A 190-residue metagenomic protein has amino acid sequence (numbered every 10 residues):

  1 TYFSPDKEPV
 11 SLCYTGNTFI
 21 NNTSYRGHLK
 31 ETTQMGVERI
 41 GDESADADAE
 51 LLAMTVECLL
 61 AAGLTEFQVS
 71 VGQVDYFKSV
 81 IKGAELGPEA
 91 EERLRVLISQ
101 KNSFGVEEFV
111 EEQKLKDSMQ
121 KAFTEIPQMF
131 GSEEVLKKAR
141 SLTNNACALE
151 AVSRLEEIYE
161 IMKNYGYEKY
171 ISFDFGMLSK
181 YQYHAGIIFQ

Functional and structural regions predicted by a protein language model:
T1-T65, F109-Q190: Positively charged, Gly/Ser-enriched RNA/tRNA-binding surfaces
L29-M35, V71-S79: Short, conserved phosphate-binding/catalytic loop or strand-edge motifs used in phosphoryl-/nucleotidyl-transfer
E43-A47, F67-S70, S99-N102: Short C-terminal domain-edge/linker segments immediately following a structured domain
M54-A61, D75-A84: Hydrophobic mid-domain F-helix/FG-region of cytochrome P450s
E66-F77, L94, S172-L178: Short, surface-exposed recognition loops or helix-turn segments adjacent to catalytic cores
K78-P88, Q182-F189: Short glycine/threonine-rich loop-to-helix capping motif typified by GTGT followed within a few residues by an Asp-Pro
E85-E111, L115: Acidic, His- and aromatic-enriched active-site or binding-groove loops in soluble protein domains that engage sugars
